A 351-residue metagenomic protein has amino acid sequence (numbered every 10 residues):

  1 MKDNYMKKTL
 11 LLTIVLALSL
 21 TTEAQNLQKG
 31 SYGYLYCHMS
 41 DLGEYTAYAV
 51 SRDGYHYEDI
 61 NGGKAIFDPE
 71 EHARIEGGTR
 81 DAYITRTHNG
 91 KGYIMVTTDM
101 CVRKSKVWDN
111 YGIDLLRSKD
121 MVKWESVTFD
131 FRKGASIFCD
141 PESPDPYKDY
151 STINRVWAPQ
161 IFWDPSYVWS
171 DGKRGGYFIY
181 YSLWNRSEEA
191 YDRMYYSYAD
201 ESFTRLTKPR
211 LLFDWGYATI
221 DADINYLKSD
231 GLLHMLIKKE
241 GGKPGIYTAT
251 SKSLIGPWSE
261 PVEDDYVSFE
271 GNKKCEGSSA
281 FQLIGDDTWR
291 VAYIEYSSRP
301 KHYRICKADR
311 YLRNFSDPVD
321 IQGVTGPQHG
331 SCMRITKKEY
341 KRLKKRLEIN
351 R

Functional and structural regions predicted by a protein language model:
M1-T9: Positively charged n-region of N-terminal signal peptides that target proteins for export
D3-N4, S19-T21: Glycine-centered signal
T9-L18: Sec-dependent N-terminal signal peptides
L18-S19, G134: Single-residue recognition of alpha-helix boundary sites
A24-R351: Carbohydrate-active catalytic/glycan-binding domains of CAZyme proteins, especially the secreted or lumenal ectodomains
